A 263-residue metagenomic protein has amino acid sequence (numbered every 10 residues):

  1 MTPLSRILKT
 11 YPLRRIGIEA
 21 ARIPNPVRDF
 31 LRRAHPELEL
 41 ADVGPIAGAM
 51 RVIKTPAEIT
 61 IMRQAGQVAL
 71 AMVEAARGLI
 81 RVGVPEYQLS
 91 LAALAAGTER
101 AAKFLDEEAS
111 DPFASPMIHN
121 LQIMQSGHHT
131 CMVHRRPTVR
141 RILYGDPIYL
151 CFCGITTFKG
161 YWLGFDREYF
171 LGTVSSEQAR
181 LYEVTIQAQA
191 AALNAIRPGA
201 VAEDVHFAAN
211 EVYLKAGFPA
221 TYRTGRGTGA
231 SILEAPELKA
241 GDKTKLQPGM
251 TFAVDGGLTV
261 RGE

Functional and structural regions predicted by a protein language model:
M1-E263: Active-site neighborhoods and metal-handling regions in enzymes and metal-associated proteins
